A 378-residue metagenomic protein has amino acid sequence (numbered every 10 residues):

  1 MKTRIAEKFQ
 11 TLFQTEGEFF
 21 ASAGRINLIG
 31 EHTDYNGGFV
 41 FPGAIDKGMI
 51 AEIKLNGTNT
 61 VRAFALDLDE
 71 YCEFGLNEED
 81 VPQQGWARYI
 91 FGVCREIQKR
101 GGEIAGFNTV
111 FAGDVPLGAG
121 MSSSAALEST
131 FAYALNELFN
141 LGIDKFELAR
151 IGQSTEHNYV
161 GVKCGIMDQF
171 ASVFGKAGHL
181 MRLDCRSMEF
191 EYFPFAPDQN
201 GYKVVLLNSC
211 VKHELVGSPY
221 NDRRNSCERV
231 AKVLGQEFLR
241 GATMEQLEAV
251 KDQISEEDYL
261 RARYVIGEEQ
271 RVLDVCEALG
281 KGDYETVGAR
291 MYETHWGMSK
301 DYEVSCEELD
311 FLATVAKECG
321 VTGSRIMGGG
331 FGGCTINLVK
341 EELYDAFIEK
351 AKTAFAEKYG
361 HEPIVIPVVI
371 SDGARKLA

Functional and structural regions predicted by a protein language model:
M1-F20, I26-F39, E73-N77, Q83-A196 (+3 more regions): Gly/Ser-rich oxyanion-binding loop with an adjacent helix/lid that shapes the negatively charged ligand pocket
M1-R25, I50-Q83, H179-G323, L338-A378: C-terminal nucleotide
G37-A44, R223-R224: Short Gly/aromatic-enriched secondary-structure transition segments
P42-A44, E52-L55, G101: Short, charge-rich binding segments
I45, C94, E228-A231: Short, amphipathic alpha-helical segments that act as regulatory/interfacial helices in nucleotide-processing proteins
T109-F111, L207-S209, T335: A structural signal for short, well-ordered beta-strand segments
A125-A126, C334-L338: FabD-like malonyl-/acyl-CoA
